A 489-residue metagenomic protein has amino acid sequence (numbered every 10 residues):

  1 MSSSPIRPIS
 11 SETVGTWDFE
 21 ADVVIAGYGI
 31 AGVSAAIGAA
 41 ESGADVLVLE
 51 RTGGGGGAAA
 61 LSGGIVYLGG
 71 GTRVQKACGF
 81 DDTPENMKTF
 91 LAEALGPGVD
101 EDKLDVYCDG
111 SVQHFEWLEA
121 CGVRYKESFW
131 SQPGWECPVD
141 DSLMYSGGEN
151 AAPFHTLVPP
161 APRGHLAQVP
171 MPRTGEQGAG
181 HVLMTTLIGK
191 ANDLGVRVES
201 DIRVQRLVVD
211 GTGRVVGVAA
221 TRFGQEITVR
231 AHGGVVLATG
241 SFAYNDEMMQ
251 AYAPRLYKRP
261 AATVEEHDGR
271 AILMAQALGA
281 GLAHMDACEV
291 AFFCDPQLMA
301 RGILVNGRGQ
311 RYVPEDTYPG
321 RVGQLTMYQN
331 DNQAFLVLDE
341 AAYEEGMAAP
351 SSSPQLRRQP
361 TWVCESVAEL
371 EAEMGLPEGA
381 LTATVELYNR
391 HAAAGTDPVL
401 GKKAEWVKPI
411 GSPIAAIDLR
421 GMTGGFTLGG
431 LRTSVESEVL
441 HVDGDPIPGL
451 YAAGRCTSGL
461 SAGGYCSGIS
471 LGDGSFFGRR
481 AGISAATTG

Functional and structural regions predicted by a protein language model:
M1-V23, E41, L460, G464 (+1 more regions): Extreme N-terminal leader/targeting segments of oxidoreductases
A21-V48: N-terminal Rossmann-like FAD-binding beta1-loop-alpha1 element of flavoenzymes
E41-S62: Glycine-rich FAD pyrophosphate-binding loop
L68-V106: Glycine-rich active-site loop/strand segments that organize a redox cofactor
V106-G224, D246-E247, A392-G411: Conserved redox-cofactor binding core of oxidoreductases
Q177-G178, R222-F292, L471, F477-R480: Glycine-rich loop(s) and the adjacent beta-strand/alpha-helix scaffold that form part
R206, R214, A380-G464: A glycine-rich dinucleotide-binding beta-alpha-beta segment and adjacent secondary-structure elements that constitute
D268, I272, G281-A380: An anion/pyrophosphate-binding glycine-rich loop and adjacent beta-alpha core in soluble alpha-beta enzymes
